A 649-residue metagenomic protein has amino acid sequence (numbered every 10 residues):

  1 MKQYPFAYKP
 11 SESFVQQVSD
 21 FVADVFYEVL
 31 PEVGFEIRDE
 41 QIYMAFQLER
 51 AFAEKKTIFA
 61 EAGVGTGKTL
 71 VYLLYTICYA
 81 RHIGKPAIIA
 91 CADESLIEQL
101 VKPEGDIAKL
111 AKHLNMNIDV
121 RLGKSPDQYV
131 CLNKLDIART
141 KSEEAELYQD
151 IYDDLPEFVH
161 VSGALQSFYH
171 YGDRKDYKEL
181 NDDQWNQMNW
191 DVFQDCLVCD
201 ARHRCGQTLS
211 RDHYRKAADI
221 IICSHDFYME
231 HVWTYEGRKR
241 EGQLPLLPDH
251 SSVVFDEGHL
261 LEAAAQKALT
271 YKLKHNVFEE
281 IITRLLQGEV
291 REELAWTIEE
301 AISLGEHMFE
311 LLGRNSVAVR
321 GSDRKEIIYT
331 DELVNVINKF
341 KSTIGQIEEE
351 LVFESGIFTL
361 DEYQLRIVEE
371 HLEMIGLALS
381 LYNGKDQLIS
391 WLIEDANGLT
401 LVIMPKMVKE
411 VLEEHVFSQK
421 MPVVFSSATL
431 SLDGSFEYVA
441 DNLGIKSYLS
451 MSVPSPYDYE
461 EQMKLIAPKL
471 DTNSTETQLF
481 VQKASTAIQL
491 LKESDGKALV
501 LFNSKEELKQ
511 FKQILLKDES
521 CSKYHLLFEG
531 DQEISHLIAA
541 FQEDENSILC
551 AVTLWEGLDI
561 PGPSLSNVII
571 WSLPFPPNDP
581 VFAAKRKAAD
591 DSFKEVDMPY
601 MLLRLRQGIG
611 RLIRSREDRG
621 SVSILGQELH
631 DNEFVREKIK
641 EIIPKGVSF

Functional and structural regions predicted by a protein language model:
K2-Y27, P31-E32, E36, K85 (+1 more regions): A substrate-engagement module of RecA-like helicase motors
E49-R50, T69-I83, G105-D106: Walker A/P-loop NTP-binding motif
E54-L74: Walker A/P-loop
Y72, C78, S95-E98, K102 (+4 more regions): Signature of the SF2 helicase/ATPase Hel1-core->accessory helical subdomain module
N189-K216, I221, V232-E241, E350-D471 (+2 more regions): A contiguous, basic/glycine-rich beta-loop/short-helix subdomain that forms a polymer-engagement track
E414, P468-N503: Conserved interdomain hinge at the start of the Helicase C-terminal
P468-Q478, E533-H630: Conserved RecA-like P-loop NTPase helicase motor core
N503-G530: Conserved helicase motor "Helicase C" RecA-like lobe of SF1/SF2 P-loop NTPases
